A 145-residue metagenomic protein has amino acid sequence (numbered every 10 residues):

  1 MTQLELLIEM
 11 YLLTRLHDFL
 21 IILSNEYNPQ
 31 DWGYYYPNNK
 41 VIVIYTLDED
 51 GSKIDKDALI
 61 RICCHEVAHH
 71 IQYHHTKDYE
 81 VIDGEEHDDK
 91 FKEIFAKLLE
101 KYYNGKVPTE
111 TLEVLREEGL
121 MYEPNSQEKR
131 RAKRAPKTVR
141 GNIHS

Functional and structural regions predicted by a protein language model:
M1-D57, H74-S145: Metalloprotease/metallohydrolase-associated module, dominated by Zn2+-dependent proteases
R61-H74: Active-site recognition of the HExxH zinc-binding catalytic motif
